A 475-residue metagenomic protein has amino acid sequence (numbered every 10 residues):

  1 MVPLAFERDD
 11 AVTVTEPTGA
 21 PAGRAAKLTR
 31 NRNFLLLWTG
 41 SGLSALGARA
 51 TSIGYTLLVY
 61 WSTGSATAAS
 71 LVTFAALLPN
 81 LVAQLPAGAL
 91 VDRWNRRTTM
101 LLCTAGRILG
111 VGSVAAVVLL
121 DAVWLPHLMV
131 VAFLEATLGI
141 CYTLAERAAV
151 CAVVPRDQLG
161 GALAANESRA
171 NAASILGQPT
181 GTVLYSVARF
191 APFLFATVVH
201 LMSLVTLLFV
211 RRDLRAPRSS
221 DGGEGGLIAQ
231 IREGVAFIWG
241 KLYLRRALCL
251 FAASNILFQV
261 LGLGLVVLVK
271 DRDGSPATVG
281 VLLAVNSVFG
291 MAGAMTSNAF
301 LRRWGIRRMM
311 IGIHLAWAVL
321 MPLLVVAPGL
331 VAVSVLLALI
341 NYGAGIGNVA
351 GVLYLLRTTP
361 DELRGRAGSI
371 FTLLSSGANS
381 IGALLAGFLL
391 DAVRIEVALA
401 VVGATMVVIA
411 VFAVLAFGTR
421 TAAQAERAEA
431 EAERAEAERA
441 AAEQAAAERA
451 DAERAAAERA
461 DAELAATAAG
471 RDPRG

Functional and structural regions predicted by a protein language model:
V2-R434, A469-R474: Alpha-helical transmembrane-bundle signature of multi-pass membrane transport and export proteins
I238, A452-G475: Long, low-complexity, intrinsically disordered segments
A430-A462: Long, intrinsically disordered low-complexity tandem-repeat segments
